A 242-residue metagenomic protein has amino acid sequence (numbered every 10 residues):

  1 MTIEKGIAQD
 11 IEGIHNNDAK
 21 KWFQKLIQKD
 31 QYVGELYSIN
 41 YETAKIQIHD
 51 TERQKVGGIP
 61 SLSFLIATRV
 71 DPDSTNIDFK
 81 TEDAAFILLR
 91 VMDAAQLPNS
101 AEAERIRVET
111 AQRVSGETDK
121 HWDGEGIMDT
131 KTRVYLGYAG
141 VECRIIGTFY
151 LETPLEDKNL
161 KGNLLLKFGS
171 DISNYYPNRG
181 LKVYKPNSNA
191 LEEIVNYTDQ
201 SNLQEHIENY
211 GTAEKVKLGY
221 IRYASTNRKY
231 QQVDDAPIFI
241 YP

Functional and structural regions predicted by a protein language model:
M1-P242: Basic- and hydrophobic-enriched, low-structure N-terminal and domain-boundary segments that flank ATP-binding catalytic
